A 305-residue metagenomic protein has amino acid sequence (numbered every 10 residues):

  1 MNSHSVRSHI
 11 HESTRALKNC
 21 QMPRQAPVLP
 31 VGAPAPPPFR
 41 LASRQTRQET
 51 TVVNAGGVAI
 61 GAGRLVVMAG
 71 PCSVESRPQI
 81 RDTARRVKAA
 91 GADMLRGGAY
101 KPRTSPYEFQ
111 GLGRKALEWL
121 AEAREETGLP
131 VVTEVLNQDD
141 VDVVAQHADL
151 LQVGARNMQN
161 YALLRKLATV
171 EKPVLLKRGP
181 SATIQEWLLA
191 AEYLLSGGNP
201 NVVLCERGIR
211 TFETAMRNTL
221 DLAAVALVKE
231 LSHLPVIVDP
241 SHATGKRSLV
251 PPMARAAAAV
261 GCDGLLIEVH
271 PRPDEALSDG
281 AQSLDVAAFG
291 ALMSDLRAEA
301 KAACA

Functional and structural regions predicted by a protein language model:
V6, I10, A33-M68, K301-A305: N-terminal amphipathic alpha-helix/helix-capping segment at the start of soluble metabolic enzymes
L65-I80, P106-Q110, P130-E134, A155 (+2 more regions): Active-site mouth loops of central-metabolism enzymes
V66-P71, D93-G97, V131-T133, L151-V153 (+4 more regions): Hydrophobic faces of well-ordered beta-strands that scaffold small-molecule active sites in alpha/beta enzyme cores
G91, V143-Q152, A168-V174, L195-N201 (+2 more regions): Glycine-enriched alpha-helix->loop->beta-strand junction motifs that scaffold or abut catalytic
R96-R114, P271-S283: Glycine-rich, proline-tolerant flexible connector loops at the mouths of alpha/beta enzymes
A99-R103, R156-A223: Conserved anion-binding
P102-A148, Q152, N160-L163: N-terminal active-site wall of soluble small-molecule enzyme domains
F109-T133, L167-P173, L222-V236, Q282-C304: Alpha-helix-loop-beta-strand connector modules within alpha/beta enzyme cores
